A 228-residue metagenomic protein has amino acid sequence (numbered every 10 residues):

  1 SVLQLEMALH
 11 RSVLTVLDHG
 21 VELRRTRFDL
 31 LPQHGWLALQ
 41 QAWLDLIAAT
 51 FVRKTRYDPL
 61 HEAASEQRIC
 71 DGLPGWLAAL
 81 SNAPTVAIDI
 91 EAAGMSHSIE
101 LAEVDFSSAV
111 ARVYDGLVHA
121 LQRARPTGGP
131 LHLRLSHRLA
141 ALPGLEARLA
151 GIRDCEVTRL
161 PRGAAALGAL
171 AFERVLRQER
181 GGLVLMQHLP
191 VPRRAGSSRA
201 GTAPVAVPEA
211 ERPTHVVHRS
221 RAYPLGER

Functional and structural regions predicted by a protein language model:
S1-A8, L170-E173: Conserved phosphate-binding catalytic cores of ATP/NTP-utilizing and phosphoryl-transfer enzymes
V2, R25, V157-R159: Conserved beta-strand scaffold positions in the cores of enzyme catalytic domains, especially in NTP/NDP-utilizing
Q4-V21, W36, S136-P143: A short acidic Gly-Thr/Ser loop motif
L5, F28, P32-W36, D58 (+4 more regions): Generic alpha-helical structural element
V13-L101: Phosphate-binding glycine-rich/basic clefts of nucleotide- and phosphate-handling proteins, predominantly
A79-R193: Helical "lid/coupling" subdomains associated with nucleotide-phosphate turnover
L185-R212: Charge-rich interaction segments
V207-R228: Forkhead-associated
